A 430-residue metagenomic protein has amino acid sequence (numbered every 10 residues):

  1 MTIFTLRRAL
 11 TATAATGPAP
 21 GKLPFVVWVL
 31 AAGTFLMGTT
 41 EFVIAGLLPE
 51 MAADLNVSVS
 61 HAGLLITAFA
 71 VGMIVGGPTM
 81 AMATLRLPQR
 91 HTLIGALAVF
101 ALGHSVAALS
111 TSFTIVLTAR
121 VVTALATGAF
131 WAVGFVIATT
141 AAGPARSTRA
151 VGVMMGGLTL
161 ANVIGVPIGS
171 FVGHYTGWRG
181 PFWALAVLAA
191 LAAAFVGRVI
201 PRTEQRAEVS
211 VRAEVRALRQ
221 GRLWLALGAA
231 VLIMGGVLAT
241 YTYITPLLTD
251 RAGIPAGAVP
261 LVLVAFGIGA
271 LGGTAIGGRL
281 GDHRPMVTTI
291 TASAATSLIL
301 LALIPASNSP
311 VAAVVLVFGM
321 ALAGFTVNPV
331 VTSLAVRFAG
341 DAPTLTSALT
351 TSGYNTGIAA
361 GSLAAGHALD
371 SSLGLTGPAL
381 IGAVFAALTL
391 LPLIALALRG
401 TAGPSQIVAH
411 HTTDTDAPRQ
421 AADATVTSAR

Functional and structural regions predicted by a protein language model:
D54-N56, P88, L109-I115, G253 (+1 more regions): Helix-breaking motifs and short loop linkers at transmembrane-helix boundaries and internal kinks in secondary membrane
S58, H174-A186, H367-A386: A membrane-interface helix-boundary motif in multi-pass transporters
V75-T114: Conserved MFS/SLC helix-loop-helix module at the cytosolic interface between two early adjacent transmembrane helices
G76-Q89, G273-P285, L369-D370: Helix-to-loop junctions at the C-terminal end of transmembrane segments in multipass secondary transporters
V99, G103, T114-T123, V311-G319: Paired small-residue
A119-T159: Cytoplasmic helix-loop-helix junction between adjacent transmembrane helices in 12-TM secondary transporters
A186-R206, P392-L396: C-terminal membrane-cytosol helix-exit motif in multi-pass small-molecule transporters
V287-V331: C-terminal transmembrane helical hairpin of 12-TM major facilitator-type secondary transporters
